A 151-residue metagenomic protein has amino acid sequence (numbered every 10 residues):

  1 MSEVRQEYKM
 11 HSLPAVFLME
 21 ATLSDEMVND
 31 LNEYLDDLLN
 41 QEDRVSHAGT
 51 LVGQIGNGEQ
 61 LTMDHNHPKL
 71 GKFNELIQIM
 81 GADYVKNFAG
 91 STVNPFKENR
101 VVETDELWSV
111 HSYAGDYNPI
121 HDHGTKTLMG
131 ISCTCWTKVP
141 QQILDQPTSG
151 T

Functional and structural regions predicted by a protein language model:
M1-F96, G115-N118: Non-heme Fe(II)/2-oxoglutarate
E3-V4, Y8, V101, Q146-P147: Contiguous hydrophobic segments
L13, N99-V101, G124-M129: A generic structural micro-feature
L39, S46, T50-L51, G56 (+3 more regions): Extended, compositionally biased low-complexity polar/Lys-Gly-rich tracts and adjacent boundary/linker regions are
S91-L107: A short coil-to-beta-strand element that immediately follows conserved catalytic motifs
E106-T151: Catalytic core of non-heme Fe(II) oxygenases with the double-stranded beta-helix
